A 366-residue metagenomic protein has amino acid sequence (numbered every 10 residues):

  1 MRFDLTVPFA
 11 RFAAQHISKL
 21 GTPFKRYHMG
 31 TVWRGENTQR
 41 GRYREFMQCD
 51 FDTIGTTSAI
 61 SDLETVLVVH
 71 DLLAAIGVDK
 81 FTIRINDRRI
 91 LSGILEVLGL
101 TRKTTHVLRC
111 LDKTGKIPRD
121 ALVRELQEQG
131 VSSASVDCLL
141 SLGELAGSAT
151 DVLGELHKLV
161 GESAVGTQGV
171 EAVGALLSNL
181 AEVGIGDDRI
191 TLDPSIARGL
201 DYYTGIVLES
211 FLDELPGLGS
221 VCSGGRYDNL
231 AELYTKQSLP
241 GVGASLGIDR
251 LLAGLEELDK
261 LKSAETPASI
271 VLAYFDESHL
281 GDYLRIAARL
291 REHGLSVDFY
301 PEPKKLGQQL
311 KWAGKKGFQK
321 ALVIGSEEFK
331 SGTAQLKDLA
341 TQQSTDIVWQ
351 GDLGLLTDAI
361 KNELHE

Functional and structural regions predicted by a protein language model:
M1: Short, structured active-site "lid" loops
D4-K19, P23-V78, R124-E366: Positively charged, Gly/Ser-enriched RNA/tRNA-binding surfaces
V68-A74, R89-L98: Hydrophobic mid-domain F-helix/FG-region of cytochrome P450s
D71, L98, T105-L108, D120 (+2 more regions): Juxtamembrane helix-loop transition sites at the ends of transmembrane segments in multi-pass membrane proteins
K80-R89, V107-L108, I190-S195: Short, surface-exposed recognition loops or helix-turn segments adjacent to catalytic cores
I83-N86, K113-R119, Q168: Short acidic alpha-helix initiation/capping motifs at coil-to-helix transition points, especially at protein N-termini
L98-L100, D338: Short secondary-structure boundary/capping segments
L100-L122, L212-E214: Acidic, His- and aromatic-enriched active-site or binding-groove loops in soluble protein domains that engage sugars
